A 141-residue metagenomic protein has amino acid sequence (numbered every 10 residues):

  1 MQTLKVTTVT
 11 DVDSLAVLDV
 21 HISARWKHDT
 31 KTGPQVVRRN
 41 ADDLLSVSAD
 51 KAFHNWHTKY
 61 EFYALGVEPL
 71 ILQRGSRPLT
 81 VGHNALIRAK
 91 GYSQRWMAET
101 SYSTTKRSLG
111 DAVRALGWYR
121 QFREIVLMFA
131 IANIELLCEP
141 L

Functional and structural regions predicted by a protein language model:
M1-A64, R74, F129: Polybasic low-complexity intrinsically disordered regions
T10, A98, A132-I134: Residue-level micro-sites within transmembrane alpha helices that shape and flank functional polar/acidic positions
T32, M97, S101, R123-A130: Catalytic-loop motifs flanking and including active-site residues across diverse enzymes
S46, K51-Y119: Helix-centered, glycine/charged polyanion-binding patches within enzymatic domains that contact phosphate-containing
A115-L141: Charge-patterned, long linear interaction tracts outside catalytic cores
